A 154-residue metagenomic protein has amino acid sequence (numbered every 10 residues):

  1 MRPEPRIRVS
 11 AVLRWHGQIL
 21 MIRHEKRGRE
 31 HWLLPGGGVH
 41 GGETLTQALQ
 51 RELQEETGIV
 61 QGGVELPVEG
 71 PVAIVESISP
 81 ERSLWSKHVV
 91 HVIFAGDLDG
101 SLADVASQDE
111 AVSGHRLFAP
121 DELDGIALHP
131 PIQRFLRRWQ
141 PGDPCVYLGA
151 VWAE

Functional and structural regions predicted by a protein language model:
M1-L20, H40-G41, V68: Conserved N-terminal beta-strand and adjoining loop/helix that marks the start of the Nudix/MutT-like hydrolase domain
M1-R2, P130, R134: A beta-strand edge to alpha-helix "cap/lid" segment located at domain peripheries
L13-H16, H24, G96-D97: Active-site beta-strand termini and strand-to-loop segments that position acidic
M21-R23, A106: Beta-strand scaffold of nucleotide-dependent catalytic cores
R27-E30: A conserved beta-turn-beta hairpin within the catalytic core of GNAT-like acetyltransferases that forms part
L33-L34: A short gly/proline-enriched turn/hairpin at secondary-structure junctions
V39-P67, V75-P131: Unchanged
R134-E154: Charged phosphate-binding loop/patch that engages nucleotide di/tri-phosphates or the phosphate backbone of nucleic
